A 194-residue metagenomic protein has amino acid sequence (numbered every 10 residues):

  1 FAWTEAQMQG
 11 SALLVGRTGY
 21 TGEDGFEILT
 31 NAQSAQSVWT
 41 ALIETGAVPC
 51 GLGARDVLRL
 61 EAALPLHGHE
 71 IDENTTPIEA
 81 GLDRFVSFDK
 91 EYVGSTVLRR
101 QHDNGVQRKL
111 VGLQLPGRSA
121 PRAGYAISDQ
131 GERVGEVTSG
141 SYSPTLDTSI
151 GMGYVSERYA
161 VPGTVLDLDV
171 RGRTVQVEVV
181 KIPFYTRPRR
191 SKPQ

Functional and structural regions predicted by a protein language model:
F1-Q194: Conserved, structured C-terminal
